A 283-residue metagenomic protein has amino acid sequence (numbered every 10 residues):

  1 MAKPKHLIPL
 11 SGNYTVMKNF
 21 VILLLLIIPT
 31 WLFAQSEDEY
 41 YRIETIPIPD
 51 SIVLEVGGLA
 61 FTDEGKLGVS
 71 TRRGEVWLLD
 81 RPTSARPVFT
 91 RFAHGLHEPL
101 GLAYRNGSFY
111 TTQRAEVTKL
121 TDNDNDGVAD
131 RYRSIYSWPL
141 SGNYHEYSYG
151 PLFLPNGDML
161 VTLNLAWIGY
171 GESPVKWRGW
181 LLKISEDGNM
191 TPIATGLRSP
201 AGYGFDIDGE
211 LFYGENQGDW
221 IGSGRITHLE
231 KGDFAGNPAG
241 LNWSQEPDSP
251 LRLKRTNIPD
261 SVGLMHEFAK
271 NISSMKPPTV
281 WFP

Functional and structural regions predicted by a protein language model:
P4-Q35: Bacterial Sec-dependent N-terminal signal peptides
Q35-P283: Beta-propeller domains with acidic blade repeats across secreted/periplasmic ectodomains and cytosolic WD/CNH propellers
